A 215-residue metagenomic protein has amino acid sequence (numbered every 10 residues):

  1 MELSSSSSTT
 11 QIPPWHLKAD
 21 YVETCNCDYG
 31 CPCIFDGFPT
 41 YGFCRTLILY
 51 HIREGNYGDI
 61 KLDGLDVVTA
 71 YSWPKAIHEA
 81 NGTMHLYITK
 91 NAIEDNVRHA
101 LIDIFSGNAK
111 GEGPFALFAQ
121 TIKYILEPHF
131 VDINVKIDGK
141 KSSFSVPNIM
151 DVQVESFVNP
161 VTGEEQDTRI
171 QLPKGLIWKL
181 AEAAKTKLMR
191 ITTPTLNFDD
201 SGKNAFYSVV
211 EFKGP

Functional and structural regions predicted by a protein language model:
M1, I52, I93-N96: Extended hydrophobic/Leu-rich segments
M1-P14, F212-P215: Basic/polar N-terminal segments that are highly enriched at the extreme N-terminus, encompassing both cleavable
S4-S6, P13, N26-G30, D63-V67 (+2 more regions): A short linear-motif detector with a strong N-terminal bias
S8-Y57: N-terminal ordered "arm"
H16, P39-T46, I60, E79-Y87 (+1 more regions): Short, well-ordered strand-loop elements centered on a beta-strand within folded domains, enriched for acidic residues
I48-W73: Short, intrinsically disordered, low-complexity segments enriched in Ser/Thr and Pro
G64-P215: Internal, well-folded beta-alpha domain core
